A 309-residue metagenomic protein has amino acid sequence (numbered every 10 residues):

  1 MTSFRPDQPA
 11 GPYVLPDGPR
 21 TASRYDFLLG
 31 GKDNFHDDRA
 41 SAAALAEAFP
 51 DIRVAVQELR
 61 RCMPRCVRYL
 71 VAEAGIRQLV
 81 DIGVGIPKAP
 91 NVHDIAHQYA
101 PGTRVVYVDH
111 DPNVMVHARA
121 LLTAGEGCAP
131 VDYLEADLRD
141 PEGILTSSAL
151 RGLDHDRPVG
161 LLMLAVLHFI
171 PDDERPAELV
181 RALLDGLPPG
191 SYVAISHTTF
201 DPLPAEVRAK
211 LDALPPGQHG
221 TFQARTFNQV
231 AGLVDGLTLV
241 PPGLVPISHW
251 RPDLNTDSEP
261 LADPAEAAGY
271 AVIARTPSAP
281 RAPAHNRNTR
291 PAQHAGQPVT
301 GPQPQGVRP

Functional and structural regions predicted by a protein language model:
M1-A136, D140-E142, T146-H155, A268 (+2 more regions): Rossmann-like AdoMet
Y25, T238-R251: Conserved S-adenosyl-L-methionine
L138-R139, S148-A177: A short SAM/SAH-binding and catalytic strip from SAM-dependent methyltransferases
G160-M163, G186-H197: Conserved beta-strand signature within the Rossmann-like core of class I S-adenosyl-L-methionine
A177-P189: A short glycine-rich, Lys/Arg-flanked "PGG" loop and its adjoining helix->strand segment in the class I
P204-Q218: Short, glycine-/aromatic-enriched active-site segment of Class I SAM-dependent methyltransferases
G220-L244: Short alpha-helix
W250-P309: Core SAM-dependent methyltransferase catalytic element
